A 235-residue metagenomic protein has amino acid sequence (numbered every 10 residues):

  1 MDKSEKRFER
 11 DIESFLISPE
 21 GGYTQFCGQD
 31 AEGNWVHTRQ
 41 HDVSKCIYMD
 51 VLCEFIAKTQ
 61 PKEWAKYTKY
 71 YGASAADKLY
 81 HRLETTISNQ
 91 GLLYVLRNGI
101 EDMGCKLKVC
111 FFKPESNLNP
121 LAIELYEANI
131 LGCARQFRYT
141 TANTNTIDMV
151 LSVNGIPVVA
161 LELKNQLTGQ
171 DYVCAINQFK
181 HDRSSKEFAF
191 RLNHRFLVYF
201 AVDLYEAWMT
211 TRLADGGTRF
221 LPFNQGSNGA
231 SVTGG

Functional and structural regions predicted by a protein language model:
M1-G235: An alpha-helical interface "stripe"
